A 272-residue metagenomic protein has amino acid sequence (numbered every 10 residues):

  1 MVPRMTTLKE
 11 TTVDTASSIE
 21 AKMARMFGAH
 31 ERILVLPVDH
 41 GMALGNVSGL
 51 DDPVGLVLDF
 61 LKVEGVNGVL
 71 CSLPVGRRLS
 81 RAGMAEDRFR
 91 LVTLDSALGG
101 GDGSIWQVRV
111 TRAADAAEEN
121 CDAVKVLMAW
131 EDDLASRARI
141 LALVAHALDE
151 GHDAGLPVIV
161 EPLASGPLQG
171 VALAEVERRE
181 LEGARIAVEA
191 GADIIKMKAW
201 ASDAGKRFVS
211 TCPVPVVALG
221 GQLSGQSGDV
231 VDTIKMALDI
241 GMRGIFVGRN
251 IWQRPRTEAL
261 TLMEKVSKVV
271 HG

Functional and structural regions predicted by a protein language model:
V2-D39, S80-D87: N-terminal amphipathic alpha-helix/helix-capping segment at the start of soluble metabolic enzymes
S18-K22, L56, K265: Exposed alpha-helical structural elements
A21, R249-N250: Flexible, active-site-adjacent loop/turn segments at secondary-structure boundaries
G28, I33-V35, H40-V69, V75-R77 (+7 more regions): Alpha/beta enzyme core
L260: Nucleotide/phosphate-binding sheet-loop regions of phosphoryl- and nucleotidyl-transfer enzymes
